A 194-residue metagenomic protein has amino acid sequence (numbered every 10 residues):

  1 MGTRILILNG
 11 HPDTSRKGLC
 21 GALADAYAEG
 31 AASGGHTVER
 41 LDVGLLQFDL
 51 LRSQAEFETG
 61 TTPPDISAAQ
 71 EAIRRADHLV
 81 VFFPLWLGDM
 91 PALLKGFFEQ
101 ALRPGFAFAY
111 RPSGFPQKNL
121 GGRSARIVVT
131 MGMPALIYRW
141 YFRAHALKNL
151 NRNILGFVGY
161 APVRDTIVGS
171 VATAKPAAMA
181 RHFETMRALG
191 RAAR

Functional and structural regions predicted by a protein language model:
G2-H36: N-terminal beta1-alpha1 ligand-phosphate binding loop
G10, V43, T130: Cofactor-binding loop segments of dinucleotide-utilizing enzymes, especially the Rossmann-like FAD- and NAD(P)+-binding
H11-T14, G132-L136, S170-T173: A short, flexible beta-alpha/helix-coil linker loop
G34-E39, Y160-P162: A generic structural motif
R40-T61, A178-M179: N-terminal beta-loop-helix "entrance" segment that forms/cooperates in small-molecule cofactor or anionic ligand
T61-L150: Helix-loop-strand module that forms the ligand-binding subsite of alpha/beta enzymes
I137-R194: Glycine-rich phosphate/pyrophosphate-binding loop and the adjoining helix
